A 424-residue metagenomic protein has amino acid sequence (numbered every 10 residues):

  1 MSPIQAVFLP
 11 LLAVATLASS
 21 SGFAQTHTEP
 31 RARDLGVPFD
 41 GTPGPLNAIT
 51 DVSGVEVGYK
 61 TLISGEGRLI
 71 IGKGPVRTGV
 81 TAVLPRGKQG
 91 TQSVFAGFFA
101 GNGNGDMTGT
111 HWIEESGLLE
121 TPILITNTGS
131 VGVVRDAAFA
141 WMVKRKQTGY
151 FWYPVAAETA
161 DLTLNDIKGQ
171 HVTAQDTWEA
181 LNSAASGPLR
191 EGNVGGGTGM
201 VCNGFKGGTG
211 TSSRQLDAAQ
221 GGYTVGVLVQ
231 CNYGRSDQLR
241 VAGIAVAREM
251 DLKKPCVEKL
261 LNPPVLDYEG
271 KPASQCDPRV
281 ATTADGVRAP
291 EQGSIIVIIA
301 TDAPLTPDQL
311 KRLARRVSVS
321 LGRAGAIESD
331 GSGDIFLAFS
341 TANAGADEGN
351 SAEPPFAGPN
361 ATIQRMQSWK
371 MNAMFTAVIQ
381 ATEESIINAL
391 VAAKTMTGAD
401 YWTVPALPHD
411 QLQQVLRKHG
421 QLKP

Functional and structural regions predicted by a protein language model:
M1-Q5: N-terminal secretory signal peptides that target proteins for export/translocation
F8-S19: Bacterial N-terminal signal peptides
S20-A24: Sec/Tat signal peptide C-region and signal peptidase I cleavage site
Q25-P424: Alpha/propeptide regions of enzymes that mature by internal proteolysis
